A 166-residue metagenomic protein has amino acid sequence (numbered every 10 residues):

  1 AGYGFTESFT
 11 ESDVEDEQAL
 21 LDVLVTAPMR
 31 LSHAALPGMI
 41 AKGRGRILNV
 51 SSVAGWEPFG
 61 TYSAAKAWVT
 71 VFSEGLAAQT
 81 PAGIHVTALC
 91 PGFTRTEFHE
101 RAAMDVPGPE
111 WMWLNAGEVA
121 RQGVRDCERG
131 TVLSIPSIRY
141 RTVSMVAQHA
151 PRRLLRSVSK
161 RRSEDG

Functional and structural regions predicted by a protein language model:
A1-F5: Conserved NAD(P)H cofactor-binding loop of Rossmann-fold oxidoreductase domains
S8-T10, D16-L21: Substrate-binding pocket helix/loop in short-chain dehydrogenase/reductase
S32-H33, E74: A short, exposed helix-loop element centered on a Lys and neighboring polar residues
A34-G43: A short helix-coil junction within the Rossmann-fold of NAD(P)-dependent oxidoreductases
S52: Residue(s) in the substrate-gating loop at a strand-loop-helix junction that position the organic substrate next
G60-W68, F72: The catalytic Tyr-X3-Lys active-site helix of short-chain dehydrogenase/reductase
V71, A77-T142, H149, R153: SDR active-site lid
